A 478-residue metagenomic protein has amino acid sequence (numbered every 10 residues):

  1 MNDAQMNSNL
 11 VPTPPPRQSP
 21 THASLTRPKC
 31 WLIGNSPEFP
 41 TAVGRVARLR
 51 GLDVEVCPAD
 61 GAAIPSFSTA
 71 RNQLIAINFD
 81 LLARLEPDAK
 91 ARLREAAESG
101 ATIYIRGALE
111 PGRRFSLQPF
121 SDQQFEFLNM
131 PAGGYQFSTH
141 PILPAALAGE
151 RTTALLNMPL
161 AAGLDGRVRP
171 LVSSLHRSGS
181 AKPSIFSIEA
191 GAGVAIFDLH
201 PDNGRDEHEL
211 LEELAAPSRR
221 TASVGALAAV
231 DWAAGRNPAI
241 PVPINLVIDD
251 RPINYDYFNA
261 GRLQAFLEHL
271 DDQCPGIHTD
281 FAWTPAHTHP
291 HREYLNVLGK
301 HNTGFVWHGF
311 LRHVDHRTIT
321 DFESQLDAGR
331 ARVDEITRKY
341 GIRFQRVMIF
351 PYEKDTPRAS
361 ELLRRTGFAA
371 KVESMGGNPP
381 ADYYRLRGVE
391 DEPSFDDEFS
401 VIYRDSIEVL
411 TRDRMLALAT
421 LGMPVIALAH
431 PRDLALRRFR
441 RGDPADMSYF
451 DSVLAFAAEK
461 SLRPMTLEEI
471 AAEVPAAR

Functional and structural regions predicted by a protein language model:
N2, N7-N72, E268-P275, A457-E459: Aromatic-Pro/Gly-enriched surface loop or interdomain linker that acts as a lid/target-recognition segment
W31-R113, D256, F281: Helical hinge/lid and interdomain linker segments adjacent to catalytic or ligand-binding clefts that mediate domain
A83-G149: A glycine-rich, often tryptophan-bearing local segment used as a flexible ligand/cofactor-contacting loop or short
G107-P119, F125, C274-L363, G377-Y383 (+1 more regions): Metal-dependent polysaccharide deacetylase catalytic core of the NodB/CE4 family, i.e., the active-site-bearing domain
G133-H200: Catalytic beta-strand/loop cores that center a nucleophilic Ser/Cys/Thr and support acyl-enzyme chemistry
H140, A145-R167, T318-Y403, Y449: Catalytic domains of cell-wall/extracellular-matrix polysaccharide-remodeling enzymes, centered on de-N-acetylation
L214, S218-G304, F344-Q345, Y352: Active-site beta->alpha N-cap acidic-glycine motif
V224-I240, E268-W283, H287-H289, R338 (+2 more regions): C-terminal domain-boundary segment and adjacent tail
